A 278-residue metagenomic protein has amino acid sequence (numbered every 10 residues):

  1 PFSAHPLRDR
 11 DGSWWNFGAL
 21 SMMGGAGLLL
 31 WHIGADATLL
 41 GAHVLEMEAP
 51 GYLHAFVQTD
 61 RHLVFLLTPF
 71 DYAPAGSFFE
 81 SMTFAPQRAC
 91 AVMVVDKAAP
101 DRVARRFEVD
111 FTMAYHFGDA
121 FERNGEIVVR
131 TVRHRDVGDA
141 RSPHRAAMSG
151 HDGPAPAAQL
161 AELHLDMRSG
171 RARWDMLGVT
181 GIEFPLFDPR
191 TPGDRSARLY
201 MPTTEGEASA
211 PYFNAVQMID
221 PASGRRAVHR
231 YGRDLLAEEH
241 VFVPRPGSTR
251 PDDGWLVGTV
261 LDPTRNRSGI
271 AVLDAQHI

Functional and structural regions predicted by a protein language model:
P1-I278: Beta-propeller domains
